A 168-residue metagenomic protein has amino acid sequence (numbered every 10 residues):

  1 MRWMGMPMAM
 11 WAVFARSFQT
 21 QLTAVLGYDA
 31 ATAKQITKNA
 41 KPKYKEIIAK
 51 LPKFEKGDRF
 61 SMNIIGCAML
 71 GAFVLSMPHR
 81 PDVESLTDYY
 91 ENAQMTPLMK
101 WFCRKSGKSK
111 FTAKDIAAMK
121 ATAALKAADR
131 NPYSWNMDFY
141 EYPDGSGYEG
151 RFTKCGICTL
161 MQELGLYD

Functional and structural regions predicted by a protein language model:
M1-G147, G156-D168: N-terminal accessory segment detector
